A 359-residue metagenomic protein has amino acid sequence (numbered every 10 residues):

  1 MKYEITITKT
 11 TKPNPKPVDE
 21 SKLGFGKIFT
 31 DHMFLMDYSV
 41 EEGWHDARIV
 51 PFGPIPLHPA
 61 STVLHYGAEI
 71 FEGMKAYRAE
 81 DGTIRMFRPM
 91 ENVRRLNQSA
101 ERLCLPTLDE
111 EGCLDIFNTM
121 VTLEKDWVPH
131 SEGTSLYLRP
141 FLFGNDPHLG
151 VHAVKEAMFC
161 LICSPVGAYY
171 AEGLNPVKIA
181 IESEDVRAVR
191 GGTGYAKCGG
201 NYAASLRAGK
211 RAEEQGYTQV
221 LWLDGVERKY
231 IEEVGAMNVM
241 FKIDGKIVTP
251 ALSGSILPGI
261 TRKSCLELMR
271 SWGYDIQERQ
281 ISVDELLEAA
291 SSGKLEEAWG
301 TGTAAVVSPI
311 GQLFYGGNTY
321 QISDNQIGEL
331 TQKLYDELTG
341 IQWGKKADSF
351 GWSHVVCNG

Functional and structural regions predicted by a protein language model:
M1-M120, F141, H148-G359: Helix-start/capping segments and mature chain N-termini
P129-R139, F143: Extended, Lys/Arg-enriched charged tracts that mediate electrostatic binding to polyanionic substrates
